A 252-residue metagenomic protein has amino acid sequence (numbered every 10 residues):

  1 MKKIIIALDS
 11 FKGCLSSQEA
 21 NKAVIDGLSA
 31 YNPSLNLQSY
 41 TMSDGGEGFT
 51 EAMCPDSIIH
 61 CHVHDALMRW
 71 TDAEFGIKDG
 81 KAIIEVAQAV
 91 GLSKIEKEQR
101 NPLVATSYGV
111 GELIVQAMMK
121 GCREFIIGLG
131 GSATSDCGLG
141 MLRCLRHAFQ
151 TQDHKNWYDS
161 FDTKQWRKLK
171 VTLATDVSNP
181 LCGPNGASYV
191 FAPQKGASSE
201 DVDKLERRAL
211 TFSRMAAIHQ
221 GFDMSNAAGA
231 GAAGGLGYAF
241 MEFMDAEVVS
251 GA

Functional and structural regions predicted by a protein language model:
M1-L129, A133-A252: N-terminal loops that bind phosphate or other acidic moieties and the adjacent beta-alpha structural core
